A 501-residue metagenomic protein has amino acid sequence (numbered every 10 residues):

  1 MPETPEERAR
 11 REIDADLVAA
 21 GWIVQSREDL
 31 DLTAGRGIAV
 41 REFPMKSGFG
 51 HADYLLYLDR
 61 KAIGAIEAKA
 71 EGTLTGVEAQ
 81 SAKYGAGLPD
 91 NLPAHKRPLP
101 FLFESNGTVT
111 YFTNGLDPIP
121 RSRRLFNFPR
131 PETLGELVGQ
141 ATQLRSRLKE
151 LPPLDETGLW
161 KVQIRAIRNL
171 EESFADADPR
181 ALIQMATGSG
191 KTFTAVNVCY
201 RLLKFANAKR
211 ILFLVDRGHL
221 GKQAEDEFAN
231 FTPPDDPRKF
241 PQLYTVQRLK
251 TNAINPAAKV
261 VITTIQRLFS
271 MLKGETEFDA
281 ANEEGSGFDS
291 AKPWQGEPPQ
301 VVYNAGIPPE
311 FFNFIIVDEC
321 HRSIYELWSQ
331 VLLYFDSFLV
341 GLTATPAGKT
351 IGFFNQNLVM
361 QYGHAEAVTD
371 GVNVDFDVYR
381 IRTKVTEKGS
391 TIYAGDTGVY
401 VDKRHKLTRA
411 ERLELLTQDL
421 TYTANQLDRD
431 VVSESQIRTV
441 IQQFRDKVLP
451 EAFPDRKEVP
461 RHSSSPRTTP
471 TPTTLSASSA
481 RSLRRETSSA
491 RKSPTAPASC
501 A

Functional and structural regions predicted by a protein language model:
M1-R210, V215-D235, P256-V260, Q266 (+5 more regions): ATP-dependent helicase/translocase motor core
N91, F269, F314, S493-A501: Conserved RecA-like P-loop NTPase helicase motor core
K209-R217, K457-T468: Conserved RecA-like ASCE P-loop NTPase motor core of nucleic-acid helicases/translocases
H219-V246, S478, S482-E486: Conserved helix-turn-beta segment of the N-terminal RecA-like "Helicase ATP-binding" lobe in SF1/SF2 helicases
T245-V261, E277-D279, A496-A501: Conserved motor-coupling elements within RecA-like helicase/translocase cores
A280-G341: SF2 helicase catalytic motif II
G352-V459: Interdomain helical connector at the RecA1-RecA2 junction of SF1/SF2 helicase-like NTPases
T468-S493: Conserved helicase motor "Helicase C" RecA-like lobe of SF1/SF2 P-loop NTPases
